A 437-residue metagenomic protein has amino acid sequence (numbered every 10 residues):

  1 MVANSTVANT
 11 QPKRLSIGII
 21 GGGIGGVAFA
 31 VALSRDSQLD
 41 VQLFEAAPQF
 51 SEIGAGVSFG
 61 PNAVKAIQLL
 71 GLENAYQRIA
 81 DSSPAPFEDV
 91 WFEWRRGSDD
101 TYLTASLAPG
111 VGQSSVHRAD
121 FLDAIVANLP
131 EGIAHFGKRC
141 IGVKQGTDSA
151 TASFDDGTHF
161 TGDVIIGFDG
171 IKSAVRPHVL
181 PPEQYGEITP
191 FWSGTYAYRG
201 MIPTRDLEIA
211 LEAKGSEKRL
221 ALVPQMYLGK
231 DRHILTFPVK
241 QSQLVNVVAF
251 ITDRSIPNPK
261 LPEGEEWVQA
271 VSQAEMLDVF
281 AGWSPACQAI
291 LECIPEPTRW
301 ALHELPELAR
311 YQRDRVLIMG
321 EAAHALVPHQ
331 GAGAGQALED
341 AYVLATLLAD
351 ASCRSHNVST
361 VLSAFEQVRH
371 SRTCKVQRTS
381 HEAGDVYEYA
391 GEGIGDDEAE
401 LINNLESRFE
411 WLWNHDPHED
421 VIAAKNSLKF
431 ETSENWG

Functional and structural regions predicted by a protein language model:
V2-I17, A46, F50-I53, V57 (+6 more regions): Conserved N-terminal glycine/acidic-rich loop preference
A3-L15, F87, E93-W94, D100 (+2 more regions): C-terminal helical "tail/cap" subdomain of flavin- and related membrane-associated enzymes
S16, D40, L244: Residues at the starts of beta-strands that form the adenosine-phosphate
I17-I20, C140: A generic "structured core" feature
I19-D36, F44-A47, I166-G167, Y198 (+5 more regions): Conserved mid-domain beta->alpha element of the FAD-binding
F29, I53, Q145-G146, V175-H178 (+1 more regions): Short glycine-/acidic-enriched loop or helix-start segments at secondary-structure transitions that form or flank
I53-N128: Active-site-adjacent segment of FAD-dependent monooxygenases/related oxidoreductases
V111-G112, V116, L122-I294: Conserved FAD-binding catalytic core of PHBH/FMO-like flavoproteins
